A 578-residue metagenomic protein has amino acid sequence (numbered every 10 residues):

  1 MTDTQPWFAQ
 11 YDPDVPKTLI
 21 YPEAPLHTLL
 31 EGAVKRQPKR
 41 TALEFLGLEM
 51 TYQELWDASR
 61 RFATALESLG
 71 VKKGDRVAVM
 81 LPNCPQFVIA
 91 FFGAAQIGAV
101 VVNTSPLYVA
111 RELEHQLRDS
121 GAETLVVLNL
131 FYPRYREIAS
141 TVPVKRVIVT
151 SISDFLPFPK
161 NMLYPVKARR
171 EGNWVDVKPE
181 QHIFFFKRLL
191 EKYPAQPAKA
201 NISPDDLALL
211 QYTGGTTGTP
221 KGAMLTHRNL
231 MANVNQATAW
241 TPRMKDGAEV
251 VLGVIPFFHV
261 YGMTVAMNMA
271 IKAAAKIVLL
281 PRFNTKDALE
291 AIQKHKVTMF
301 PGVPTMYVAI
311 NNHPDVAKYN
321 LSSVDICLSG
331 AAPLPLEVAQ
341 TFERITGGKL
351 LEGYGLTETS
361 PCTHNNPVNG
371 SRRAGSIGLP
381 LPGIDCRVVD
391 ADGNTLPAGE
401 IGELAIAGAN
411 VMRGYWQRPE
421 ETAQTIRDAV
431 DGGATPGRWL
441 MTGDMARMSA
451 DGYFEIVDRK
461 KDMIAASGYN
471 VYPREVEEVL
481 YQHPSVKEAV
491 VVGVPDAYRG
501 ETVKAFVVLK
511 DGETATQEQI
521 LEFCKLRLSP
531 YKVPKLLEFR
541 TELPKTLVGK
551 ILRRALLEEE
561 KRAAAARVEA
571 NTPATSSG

Functional and structural regions predicted by a protein language model:
I20-P22, E31, K39-C84, V88-F92 (+1 more regions): Conserved AMP-binding/adenylate-forming core of the ANL superfamily
A63, R76, P82-V102, P106-A110 (+5 more regions): A short helix-loop-beta submotif of the ANL/AMP-binding
L66-V71, K192-D205, L210-G253, A273-I277 (+1 more regions): Conserved adenylate-forming
S68-L69, Q96-E191, D511-E513: Structural core segment of the AMP-binding/adenylate-forming
Y108, F300, G408, R413-G414 (+6 more regions): AMP-binding/adenylate-forming catalytic core of the ANL superfamily
M231-V250, F258-M299, H313: Conserved AMP-binding/adenylation subdomain of ANL enzymes
K294-G302, N311-R372, D385: Gly/Ser/Thr-rich phosphate-binding loop
L379-G383, N394-V430, V471: Conserved ATP/PPi-binding loop(s) of AMP-dependent carboxylate-activating enzymes
